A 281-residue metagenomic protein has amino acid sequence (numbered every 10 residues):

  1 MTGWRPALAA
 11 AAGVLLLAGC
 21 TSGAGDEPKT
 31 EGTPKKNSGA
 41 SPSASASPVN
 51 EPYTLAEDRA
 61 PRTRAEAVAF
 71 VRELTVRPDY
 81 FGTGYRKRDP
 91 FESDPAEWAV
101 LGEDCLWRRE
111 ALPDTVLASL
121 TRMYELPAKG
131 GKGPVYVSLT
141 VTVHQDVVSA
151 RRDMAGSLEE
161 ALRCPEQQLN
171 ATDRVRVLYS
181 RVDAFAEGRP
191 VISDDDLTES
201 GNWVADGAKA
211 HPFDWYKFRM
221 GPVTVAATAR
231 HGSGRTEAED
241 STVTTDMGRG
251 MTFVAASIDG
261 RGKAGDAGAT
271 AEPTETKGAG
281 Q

Functional and structural regions predicted by a protein language model:
M1-A18: Sec-dependent bacterial lipoprotein signal peptides
L8, A18-A69, A256-Q281: N-terminal low-complexity, Pro/Thr-rich disordered segments that flank secretion/membrane-targeting signals
E51, L55-E57, Y85-F213, R249 (+3 more regions): A small/polar (G/S/T-enriched), proline-flanked helix-loop surface module common in exported/cell-envelope proteins
A65-A67, V137-Q145, T236-S241: Second-shell loop/turn segments in exported
V137-T140, P222-H231: Short, well-ordered beta-strand elements
P190-V191, F218-T224: Short, solvent-exposed coil/turn segments at beta-strand boundaries
A229-M247: A short acidic/glycine-rich loop-to-helix N-cap element
